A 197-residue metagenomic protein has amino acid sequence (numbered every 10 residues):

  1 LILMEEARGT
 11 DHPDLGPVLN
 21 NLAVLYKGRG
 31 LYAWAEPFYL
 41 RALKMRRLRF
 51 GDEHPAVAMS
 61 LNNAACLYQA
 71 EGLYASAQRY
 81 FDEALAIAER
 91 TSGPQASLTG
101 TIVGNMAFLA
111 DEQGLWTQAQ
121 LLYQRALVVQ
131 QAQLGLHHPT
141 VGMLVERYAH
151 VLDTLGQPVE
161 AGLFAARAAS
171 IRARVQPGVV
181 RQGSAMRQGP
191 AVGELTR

Functional and structural regions predicted by a protein language model:
L1, L22, L43, A64 (+6 more regions): Heptad-repeat amphipathic alpha-helical coiled-coil interaction surface used for oligomerization/assembly
E6-T10, L48-D52, A86, R90-P94 (+2 more regions): Short coil/turn linkers that connect adjacent helices within long alpha-helical scaffolds, especially alpha-solenoid
P13-G28, P55-A70, S97-E112, P139-D153: Conserved alpha-helical positions within TPR/SEL1-like repeat arrays
R147, T154-R197: Terminal, low-structured helical/coil segments at or just beyond the last alpha-helical repeat
